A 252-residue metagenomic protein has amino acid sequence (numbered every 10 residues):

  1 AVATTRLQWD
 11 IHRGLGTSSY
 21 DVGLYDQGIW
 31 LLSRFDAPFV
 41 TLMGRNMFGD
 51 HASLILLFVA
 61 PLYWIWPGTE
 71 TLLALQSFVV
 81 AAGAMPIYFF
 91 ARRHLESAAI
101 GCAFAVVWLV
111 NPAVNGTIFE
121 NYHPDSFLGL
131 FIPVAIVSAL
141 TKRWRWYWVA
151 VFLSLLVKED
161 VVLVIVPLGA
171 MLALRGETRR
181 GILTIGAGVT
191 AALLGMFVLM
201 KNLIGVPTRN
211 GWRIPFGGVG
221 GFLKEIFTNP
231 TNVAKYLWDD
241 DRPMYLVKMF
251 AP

Functional and structural regions predicted by a protein language model:
V2-V22, L194-R213: Helix-to-loop transition at the C-terminal end of transmembrane segments
R6-D10, D21-M47, L54-I55: Extracytosolic helix-loop segments that constitute the early lumenal/periplasmic catalytic or substrate-binding loops
R34, L42, L54-F78, T231-M244: Juxtamembrane segments of multi-pass membrane glycosylation machinery that transfer sugars from lipid-linked donors
R34-G44, G205-P252: Membrane-lumen/periplasm interface segments of multi-pass, membrane-embedded glycan/lipid transferases
F78-V110, G129-L130, R145-V149: Transmembrane-helix signature of polytopic, membrane-embedded enzymes that assemble or transfer cell-envelope glycans
L95, F127, P133-W146, A173-G176: Membrane-interface transmembrane helices that cradle and orient dolichyl/undecaprenyl
T117-D125: Short acidic/glycine- and proline-prone juxtamembrane loop motifs at membrane-interface regions of multi-pass membrane
V164-T190: Perimembrane helix-loop-helix junctions
